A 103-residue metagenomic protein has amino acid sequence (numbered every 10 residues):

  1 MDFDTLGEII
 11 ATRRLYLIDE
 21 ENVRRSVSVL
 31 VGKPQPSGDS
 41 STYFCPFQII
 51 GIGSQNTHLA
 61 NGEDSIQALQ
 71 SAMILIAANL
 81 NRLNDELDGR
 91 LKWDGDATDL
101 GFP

Functional and structural regions predicted by a protein language model:
M1-N61, A78, N84-P103: N-terminal intrinsically disordered, cationic/polar leader segments that include organellar targeting peptides
G62-I66: Disulfide-stabilized netrin-like
L69-A77: A short, charged, amphipathic alpha-helix used as a generic interaction element across diverse proteins
